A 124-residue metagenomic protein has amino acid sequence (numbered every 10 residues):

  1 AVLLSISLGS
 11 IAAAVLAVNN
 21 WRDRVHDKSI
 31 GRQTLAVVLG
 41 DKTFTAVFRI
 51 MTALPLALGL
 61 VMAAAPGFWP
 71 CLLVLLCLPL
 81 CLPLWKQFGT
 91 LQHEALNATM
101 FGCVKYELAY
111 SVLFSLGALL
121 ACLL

Functional and structural regions predicted by a protein language model:
A1-I6, T45-R49, C71-L75: Hydrophobic alpha-helical transmembrane segments
I6-W21, L76-F88: Transmembrane alpha-helical segments that form the membrane-embedded catalytic/substrate-channel core of multi-pass
G9-A53: Solvent-exposed interhelical
D41-R49, G67-P70, N97, F101-V104: Membrane-water interface of alpha-helical transmembrane segments
T45-L60, L108-F114: Core segments of transmembrane alpha-helices that mediate helix-helix packing or line hydrophobic substrate/ligand
I50-E94: Transmembrane helix-loop-helix
P83-L113: Interfacial loop-to-transmembrane junctions
L116-L124: Juxtamembrane boundary at the C-terminal end of a transmembrane helix
